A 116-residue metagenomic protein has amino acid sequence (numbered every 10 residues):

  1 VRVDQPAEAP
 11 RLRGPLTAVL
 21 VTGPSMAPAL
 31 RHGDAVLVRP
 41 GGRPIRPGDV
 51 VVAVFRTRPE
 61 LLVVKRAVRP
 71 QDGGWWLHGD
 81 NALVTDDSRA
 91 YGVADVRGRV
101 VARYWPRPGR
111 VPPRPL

Functional and structural regions predicted by a protein language model:
V1-L116: Extended hydrophobic leader/signal-anchor segments used for secretion and membrane insertion
